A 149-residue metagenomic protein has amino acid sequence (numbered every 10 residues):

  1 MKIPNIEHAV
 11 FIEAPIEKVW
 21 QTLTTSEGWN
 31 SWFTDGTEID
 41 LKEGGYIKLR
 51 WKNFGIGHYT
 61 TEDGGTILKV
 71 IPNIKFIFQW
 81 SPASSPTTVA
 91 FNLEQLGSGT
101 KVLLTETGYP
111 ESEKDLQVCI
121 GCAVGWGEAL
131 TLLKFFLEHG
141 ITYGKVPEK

Functional and structural regions predicted by a protein language model:
M1-E38: Hydrophobic ligand-binding cavity/cleft-lining segments
N5-A9, Y46, E62, K75 (+2 more regions): Intrinsic-disorder/low-complexity, polar/charged segments enriched in Ser/Thr/Lys/Arg/Asp/Glu/Gln
H8-V10, T37, E62-L68, T88-Q95: Hydrophobic/aromatic beta-strand elements that line small-molecule binding cavities or substrate pockets in beta-rich
I16-E17, D40-K42, L68-I74, N92-K101: A short, structured loop/turn motif at beta-sheet edges
V19-W20, W29, I47-L49, I67 (+4 more regions): Hydrophobic pocket/interface hotspot
I39-Q79: Glycine-rich portal/gate segments that line the openings of hydrophobic small-molecule binding cavities
S81-E128: Beta-strand/loop substructures that line and gate deep hydrophobic ligand-binding cavities in soluble
F135-K149: Short, highly charged C-terminal tails/helix-capping segments
